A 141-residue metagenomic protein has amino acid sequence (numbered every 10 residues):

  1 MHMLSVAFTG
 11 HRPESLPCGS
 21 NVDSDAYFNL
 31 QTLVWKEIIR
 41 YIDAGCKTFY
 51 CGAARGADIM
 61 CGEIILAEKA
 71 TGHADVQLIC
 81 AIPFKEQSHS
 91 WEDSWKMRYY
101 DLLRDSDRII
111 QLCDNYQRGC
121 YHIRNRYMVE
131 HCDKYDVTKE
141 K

Functional and structural regions predicted by a protein language model:
M1-K141: Acidic/glycine-enriched connector segments
